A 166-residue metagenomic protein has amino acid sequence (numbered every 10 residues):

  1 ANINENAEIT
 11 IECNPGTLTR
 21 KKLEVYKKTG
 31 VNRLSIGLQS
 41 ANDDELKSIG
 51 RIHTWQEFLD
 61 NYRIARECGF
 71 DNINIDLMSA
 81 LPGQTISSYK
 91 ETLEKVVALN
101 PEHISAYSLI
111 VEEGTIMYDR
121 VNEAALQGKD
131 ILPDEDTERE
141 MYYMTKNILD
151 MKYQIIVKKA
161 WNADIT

Functional and structural regions predicted by a protein language model:
A1-N147: Conserved non-cysteine loop/helix-boundary elements of the Radical SAM core domain that shape
E140-T166: C-terminal accessory regions of radical SAM enzymes
